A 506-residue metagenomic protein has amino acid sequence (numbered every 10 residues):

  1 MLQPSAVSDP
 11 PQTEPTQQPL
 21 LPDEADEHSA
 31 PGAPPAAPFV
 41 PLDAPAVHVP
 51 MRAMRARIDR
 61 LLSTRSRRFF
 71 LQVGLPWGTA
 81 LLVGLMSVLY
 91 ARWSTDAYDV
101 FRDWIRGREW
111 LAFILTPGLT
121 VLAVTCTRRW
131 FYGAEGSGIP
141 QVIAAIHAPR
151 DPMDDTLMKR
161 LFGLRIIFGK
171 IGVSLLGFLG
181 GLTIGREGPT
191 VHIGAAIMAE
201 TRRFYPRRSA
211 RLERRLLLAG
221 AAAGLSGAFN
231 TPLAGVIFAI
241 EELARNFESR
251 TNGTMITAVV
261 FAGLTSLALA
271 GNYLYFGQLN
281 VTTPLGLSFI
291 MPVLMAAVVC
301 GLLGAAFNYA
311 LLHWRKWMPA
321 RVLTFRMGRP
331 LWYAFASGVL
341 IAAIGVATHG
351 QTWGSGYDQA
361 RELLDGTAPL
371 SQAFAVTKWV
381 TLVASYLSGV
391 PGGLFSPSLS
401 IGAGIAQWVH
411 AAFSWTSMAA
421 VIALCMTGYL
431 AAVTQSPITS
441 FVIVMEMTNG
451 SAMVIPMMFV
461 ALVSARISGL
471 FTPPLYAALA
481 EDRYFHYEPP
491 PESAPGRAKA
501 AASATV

Functional and structural regions predicted by a protein language model:
M1-V506: Alpha-helical transmembrane segments and immediately membrane-proximal extracytoplasmic
